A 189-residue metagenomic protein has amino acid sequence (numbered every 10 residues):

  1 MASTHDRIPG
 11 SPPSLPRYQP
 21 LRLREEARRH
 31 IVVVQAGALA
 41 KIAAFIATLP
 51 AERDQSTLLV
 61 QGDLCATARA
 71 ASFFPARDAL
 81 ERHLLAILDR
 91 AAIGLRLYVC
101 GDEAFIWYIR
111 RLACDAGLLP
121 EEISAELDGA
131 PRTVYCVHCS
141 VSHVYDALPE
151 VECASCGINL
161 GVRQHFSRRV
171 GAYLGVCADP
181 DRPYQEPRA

Functional and structural regions predicted by a protein language model:
M1-A2, A189: Classical N-terminal secretory signal peptides
A2-R132: FNR/FR-type flavoprotein reductase catalytic core
W107-A189: Cys/His-clustered metal-coordination modules, chiefly Zn-binding fingers
